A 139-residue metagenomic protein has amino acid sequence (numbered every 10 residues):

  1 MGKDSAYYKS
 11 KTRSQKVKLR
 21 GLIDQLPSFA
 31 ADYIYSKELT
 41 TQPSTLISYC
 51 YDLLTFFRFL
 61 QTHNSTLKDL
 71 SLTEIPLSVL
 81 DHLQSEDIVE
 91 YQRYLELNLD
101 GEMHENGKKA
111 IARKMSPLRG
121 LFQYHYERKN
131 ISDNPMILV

Functional and structural regions predicted by a protein language model:
M1-S44: N-terminal DNA-binding module of tyrosine recombinases/phage integrases
F29-S44, L54-V139: N-terminal core-binding DNA-recognition domain of tyrosine recombinases/integrases
S48-Y51: A non-catalytic, amphipathic alpha-helix used as a structural packing/dimerization or gating element in enzyme scaffolds
